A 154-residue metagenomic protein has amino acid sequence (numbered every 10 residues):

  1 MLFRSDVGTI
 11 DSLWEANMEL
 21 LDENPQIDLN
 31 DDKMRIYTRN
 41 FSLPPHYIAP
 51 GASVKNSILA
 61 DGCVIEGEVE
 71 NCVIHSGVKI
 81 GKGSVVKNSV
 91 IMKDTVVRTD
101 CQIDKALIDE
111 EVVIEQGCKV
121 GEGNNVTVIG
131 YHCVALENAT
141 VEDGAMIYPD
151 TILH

Functional and structural regions predicted by a protein language model:
M1-H154: Left-handed beta-helix
